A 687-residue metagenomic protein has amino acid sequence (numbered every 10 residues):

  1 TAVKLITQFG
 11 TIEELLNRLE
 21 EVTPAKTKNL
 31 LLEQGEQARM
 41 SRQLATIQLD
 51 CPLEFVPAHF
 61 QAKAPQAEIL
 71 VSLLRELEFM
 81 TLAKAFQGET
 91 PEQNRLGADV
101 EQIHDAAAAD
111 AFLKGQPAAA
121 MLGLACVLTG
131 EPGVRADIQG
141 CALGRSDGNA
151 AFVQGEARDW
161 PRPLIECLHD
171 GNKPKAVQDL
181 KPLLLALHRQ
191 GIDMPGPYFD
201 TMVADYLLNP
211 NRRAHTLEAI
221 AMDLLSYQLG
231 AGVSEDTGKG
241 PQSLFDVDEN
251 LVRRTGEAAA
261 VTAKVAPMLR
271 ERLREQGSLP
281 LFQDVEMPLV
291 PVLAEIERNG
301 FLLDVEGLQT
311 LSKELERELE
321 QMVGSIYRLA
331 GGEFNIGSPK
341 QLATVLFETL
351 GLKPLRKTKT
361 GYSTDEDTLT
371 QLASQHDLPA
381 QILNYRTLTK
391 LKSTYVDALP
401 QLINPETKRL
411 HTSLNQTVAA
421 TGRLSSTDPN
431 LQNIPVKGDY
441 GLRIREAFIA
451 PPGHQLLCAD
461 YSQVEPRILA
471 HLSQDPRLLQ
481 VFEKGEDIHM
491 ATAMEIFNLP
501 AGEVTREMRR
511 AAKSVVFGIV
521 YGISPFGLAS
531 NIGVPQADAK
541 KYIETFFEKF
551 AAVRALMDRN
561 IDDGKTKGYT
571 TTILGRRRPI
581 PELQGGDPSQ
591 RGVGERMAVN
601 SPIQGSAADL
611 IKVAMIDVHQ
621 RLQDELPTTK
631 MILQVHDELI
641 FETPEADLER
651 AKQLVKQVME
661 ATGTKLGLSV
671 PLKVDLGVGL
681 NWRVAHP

Functional and structural regions predicted by a protein language model:
L5-I6, K26, L30-G155, A176 (+11 more regions): Conserved "right-hand" nucleotidyltransferase catalytic core of DNA-directed polymerases
A107-A119, E166-H169, Y440-Q455, Q623: A short acidic-Thr-Gly-centered motif at the start of a beta-strand
A142-S146, W160-R270: Charged catalytic and DNA/RNA-contacting regions of genome-maintenance and nucleic-acid-processing enzymes
F199-T201, P451-V464: Conserved catalytic palm subdomain of right-hand nucleotidyl-transferase polymerases, strongest for RNA-directed enzymes
P241-L244, E295-R298, N404-T407, H411-T412 (+5 more regions): Conserved catalytic core of nucleic-acid polymerases
K652-M659: Short amphipathic alpha-helices in soluble, non-transmembrane regions that often serve as interface/regulatory elements
A661-K673: Flexible helix-coil linker/hinge segments at domain or subdomain boundaries
